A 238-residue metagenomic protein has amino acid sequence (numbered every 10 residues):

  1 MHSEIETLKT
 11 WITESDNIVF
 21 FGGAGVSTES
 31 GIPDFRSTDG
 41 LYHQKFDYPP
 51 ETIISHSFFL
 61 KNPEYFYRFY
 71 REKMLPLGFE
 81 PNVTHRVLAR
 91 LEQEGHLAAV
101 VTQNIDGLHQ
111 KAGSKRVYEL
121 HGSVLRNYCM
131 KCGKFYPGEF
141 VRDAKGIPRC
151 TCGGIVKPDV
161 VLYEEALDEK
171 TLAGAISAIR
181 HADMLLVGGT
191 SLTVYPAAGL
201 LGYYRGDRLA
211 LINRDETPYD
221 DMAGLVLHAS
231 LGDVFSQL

Functional and structural regions predicted by a protein language model:
M1-L238: Conserved catalytic core of sirtuin-type NAD+-dependent deacylases
